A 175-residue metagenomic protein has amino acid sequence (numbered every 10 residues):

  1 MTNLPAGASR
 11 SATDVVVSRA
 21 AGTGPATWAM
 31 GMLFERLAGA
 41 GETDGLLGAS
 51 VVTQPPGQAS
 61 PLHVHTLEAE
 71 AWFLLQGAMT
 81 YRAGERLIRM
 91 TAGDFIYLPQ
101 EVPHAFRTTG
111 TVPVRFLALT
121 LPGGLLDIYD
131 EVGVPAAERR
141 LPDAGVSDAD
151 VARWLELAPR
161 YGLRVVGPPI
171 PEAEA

Functional and structural regions predicted by a protein language model:
M1-L47, L141-A175: A short, N-terminal "cap"/entry segment at the start of jelly-roll beta-barrel domains of the cupin/DSBH fold
E35-R36, S50-H65: Conserved short histidine dyad/triad with adjacent acidic residue
Q58, L67-E68, R86, V102-P103 (+2 more regions): A generic "binding-loop/recognition-motif" signal
L62, Y81-R82, L98, H104-G110 (+1 more regions): Short beta-strand His + acidic residue motifs that chelate non-heme Fe in jelly-roll/DSBH and cupin folds
L67-M79, G84, G93: Glycine- and acidic-residue-biased ligand/ion/polar-headgroup-sensing regions
E85-P103: Short acidic-glycine-tyrosine-enriched beta hairpin
V112-R160: A contiguous, mid-protein "functional segment" used to position or interact with cofactors/ions or partner subunits
